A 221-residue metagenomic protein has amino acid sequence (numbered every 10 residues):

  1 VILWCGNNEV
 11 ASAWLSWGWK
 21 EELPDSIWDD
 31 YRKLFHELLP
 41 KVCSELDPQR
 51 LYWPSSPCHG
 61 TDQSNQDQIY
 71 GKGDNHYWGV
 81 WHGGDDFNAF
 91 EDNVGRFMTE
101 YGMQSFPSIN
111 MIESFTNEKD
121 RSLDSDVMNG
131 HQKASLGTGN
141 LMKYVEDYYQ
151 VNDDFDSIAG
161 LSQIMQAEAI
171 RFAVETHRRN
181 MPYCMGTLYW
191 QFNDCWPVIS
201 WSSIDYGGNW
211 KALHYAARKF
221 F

Functional and structural regions predicted by a protein language model:
V1-L51, S56, D62, T187: Active-site mouth of glycoside hydrolases
L34, K41-S44, W53-Q63, Q68 (+2 more regions): Substrate-binding clefts and catalytic carboxylate motifs of secreted carbohydrate-active enzymes
